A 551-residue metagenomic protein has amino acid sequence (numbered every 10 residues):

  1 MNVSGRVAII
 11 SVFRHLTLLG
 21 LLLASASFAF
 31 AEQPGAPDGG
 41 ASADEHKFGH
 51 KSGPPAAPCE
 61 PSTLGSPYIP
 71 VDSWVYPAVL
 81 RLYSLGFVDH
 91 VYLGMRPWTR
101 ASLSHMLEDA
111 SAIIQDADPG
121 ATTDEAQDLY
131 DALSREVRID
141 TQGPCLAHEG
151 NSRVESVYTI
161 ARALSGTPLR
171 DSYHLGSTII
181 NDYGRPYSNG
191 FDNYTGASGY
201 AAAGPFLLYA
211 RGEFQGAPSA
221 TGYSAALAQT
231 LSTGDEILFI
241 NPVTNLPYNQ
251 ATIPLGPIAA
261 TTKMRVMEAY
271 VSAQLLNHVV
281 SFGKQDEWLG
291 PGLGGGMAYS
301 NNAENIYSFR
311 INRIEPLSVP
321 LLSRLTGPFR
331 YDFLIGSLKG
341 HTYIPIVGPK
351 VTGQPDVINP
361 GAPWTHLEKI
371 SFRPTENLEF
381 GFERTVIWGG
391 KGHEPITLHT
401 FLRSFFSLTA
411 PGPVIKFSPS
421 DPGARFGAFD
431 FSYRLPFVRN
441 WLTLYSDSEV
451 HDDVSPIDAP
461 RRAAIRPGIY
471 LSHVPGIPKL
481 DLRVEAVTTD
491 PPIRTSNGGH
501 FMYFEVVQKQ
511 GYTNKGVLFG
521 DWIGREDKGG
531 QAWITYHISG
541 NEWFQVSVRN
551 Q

Functional and structural regions predicted by a protein language model:
M1-F13: N-terminal secretory signal peptides that target proteins for export/translocation
R14-S27: Bacterial N-terminal signal peptides
A29-A31: Boundary at the C-terminal end of the N-terminal hydrophobic targeting segment
G35, G40-P77: Acidic, Ser/Thr/Pro/Gly-enriched interdomain connector segments
E60-S62, Y76-M95: Extracellular-facing binding/remodeling surfaces
S66, D89-Y92, T99-A101, S111-P374 (+3 more regions): Outer-membrane beta-barrel channel domains
W74-P77, R81, W98, S102-D109 (+1 more regions): Extracytoplasmic/secreted proteins, especially bacterial periplasmic and envelope-associated proteins
E287-W288, I306-T513, R525-A532, H537 (+2 more regions): Signature for the C-terminal beta-barrel architecture of outer-membrane proteins
